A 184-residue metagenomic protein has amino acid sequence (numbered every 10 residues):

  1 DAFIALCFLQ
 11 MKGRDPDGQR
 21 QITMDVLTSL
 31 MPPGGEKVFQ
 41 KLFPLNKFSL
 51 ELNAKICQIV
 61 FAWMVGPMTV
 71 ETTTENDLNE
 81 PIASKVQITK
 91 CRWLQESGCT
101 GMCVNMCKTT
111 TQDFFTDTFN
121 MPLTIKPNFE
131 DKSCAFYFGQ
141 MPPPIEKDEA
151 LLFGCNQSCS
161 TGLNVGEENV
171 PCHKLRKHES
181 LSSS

Functional and structural regions predicted by a protein language model:
D1-N105, T110, P143-S184: N-terminal accessory segment detector
I82-S84, F119, K132-C134: Core residues of folded domains in eukaryotic genome-function proteins
F114-D117: Extended serine/threonine-enriched, polar tracts that run as long, contiguous segments within proteins
M121-K126: A short linear hydrophobic-aromatic micro-motif
N128-F138: Beta-rich nucleic-acid/ligand-interaction surfaces
